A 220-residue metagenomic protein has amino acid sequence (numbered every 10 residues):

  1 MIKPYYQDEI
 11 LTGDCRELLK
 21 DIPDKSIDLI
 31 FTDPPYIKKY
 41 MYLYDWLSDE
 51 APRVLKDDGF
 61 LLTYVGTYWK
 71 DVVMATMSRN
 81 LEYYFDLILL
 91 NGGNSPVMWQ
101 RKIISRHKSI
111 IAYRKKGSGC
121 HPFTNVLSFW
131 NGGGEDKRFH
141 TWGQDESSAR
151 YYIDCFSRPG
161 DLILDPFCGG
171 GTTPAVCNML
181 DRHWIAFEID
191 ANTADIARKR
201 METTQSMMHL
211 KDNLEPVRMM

Functional and structural regions predicted by a protein language model:
M1-L19, K199-M220: S-adenosyl-L-methionine
I2-T32, Y36-D195: Core catalytic lobe of class I
